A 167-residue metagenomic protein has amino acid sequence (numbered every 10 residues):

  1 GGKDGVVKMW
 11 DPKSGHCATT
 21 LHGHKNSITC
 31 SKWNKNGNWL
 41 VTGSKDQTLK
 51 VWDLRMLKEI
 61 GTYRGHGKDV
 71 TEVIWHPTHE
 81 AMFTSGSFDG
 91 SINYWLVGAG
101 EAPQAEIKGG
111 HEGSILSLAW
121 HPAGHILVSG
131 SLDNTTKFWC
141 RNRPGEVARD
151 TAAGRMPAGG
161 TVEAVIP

Functional and structural regions predicted by a protein language model:
G1-D4, T42-D46, S85-D89, G130-D133: Conserved strand-to-loop turn within each blade of WD40 beta-propeller repeats
G1-H24, N34, W39: Solenoidal tandem-repeat scaffolds enriched in leucines and small polar residues
V7-D11, S31, L49-D53, V73 (+3 more regions): WD40-repeat beta-propellers
H16-L21, K58-Y63, P103-I107: A short beta-strand motif characteristic of beta-propeller blades
H22-I28, R64-V70, K108-I115, A153-P157: WD40/WD-repeat beta-propeller blade N-cap
K32-G37, I74-E80, A119-G124: Loop/turn segments within WD40 beta-propeller blades
A102-A105, E112-S114, H121-H125, L132-P167: Terminal intrinsically disordered, low-complexity extensions flanking WD-repeat/beta-propeller proteins
